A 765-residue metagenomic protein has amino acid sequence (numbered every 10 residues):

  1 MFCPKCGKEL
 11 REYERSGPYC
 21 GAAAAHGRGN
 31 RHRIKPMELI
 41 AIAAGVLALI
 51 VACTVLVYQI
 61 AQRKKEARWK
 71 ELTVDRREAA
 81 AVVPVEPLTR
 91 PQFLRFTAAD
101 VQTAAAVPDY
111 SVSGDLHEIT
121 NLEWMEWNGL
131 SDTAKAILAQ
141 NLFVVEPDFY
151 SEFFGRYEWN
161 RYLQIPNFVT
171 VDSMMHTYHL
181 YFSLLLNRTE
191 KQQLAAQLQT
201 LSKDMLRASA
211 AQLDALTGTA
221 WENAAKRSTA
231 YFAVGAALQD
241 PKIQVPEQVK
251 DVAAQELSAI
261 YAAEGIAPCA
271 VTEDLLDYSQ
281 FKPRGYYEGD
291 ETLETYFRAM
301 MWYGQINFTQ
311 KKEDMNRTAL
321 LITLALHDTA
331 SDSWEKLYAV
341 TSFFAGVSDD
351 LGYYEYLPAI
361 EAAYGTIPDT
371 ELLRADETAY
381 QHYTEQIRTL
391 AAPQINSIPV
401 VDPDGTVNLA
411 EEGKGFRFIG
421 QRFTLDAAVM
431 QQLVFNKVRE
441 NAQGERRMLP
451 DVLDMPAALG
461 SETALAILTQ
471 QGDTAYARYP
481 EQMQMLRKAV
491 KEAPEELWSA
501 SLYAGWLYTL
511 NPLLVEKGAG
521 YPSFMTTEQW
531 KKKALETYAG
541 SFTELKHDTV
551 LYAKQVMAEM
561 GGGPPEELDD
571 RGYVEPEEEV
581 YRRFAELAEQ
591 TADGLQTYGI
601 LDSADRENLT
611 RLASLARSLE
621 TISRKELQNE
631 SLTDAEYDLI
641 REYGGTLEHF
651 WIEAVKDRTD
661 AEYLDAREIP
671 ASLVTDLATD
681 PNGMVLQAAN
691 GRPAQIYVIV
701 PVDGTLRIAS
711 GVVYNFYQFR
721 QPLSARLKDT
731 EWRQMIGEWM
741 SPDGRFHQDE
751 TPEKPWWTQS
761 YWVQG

Functional and structural regions predicted by a protein language model:
M1-R33: Cys/His-rich metal-coordination motifs, chiefly Zn-binding "fingers/knuckles"
F2, Y13-S16, L49, P283 (+1 more regions): Secretory pathway export signals and precursors
C6, A43-G45, A52, R68: Terminal low-complexity, poorly structured segments
H32-V46, L56: N-terminal Sec-pathway targeting helices
A41, A48, K70-V74: Argonaute/PIWI-family RNA-guided endonuclease scaffold
A52-E66: Membrane-interface motif at the C-terminal end of an N-terminal transmembrane signal
Q62-G765: Long, non-catalytic protein-protein interaction scaffolds
